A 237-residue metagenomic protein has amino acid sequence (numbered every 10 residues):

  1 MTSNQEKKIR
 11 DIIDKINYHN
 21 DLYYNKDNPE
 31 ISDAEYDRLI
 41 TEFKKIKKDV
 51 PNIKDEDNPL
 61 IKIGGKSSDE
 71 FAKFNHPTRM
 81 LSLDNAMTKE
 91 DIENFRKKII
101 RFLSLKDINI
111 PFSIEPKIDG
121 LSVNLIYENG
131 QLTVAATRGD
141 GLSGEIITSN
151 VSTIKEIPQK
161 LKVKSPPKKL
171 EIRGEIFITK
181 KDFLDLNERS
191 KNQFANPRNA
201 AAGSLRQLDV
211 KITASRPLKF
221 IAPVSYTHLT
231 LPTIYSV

Functional and structural regions predicted by a protein language model:
M1-L229: RNA/tRNA-interacting regions in translation and RNA-turnover enzymes
H228-V237: Single conserved hydrophobic/aromatic residue that forms the stacking wall/gate of nucleotide- or nucleobase-binding
